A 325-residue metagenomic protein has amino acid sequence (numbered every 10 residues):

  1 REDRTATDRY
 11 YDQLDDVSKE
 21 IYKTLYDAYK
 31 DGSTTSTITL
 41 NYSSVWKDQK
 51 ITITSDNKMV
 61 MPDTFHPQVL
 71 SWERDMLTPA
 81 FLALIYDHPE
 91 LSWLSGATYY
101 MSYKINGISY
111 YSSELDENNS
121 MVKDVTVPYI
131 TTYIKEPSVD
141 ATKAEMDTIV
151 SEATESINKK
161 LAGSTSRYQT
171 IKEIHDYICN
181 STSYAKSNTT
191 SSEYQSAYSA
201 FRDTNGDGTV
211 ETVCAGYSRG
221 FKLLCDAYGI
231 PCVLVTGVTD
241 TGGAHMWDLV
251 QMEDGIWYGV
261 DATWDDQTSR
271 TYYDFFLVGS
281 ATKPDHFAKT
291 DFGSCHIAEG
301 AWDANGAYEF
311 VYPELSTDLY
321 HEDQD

Functional and structural regions predicted by a protein language model:
R1-S166, F287-D325: N-terminal accessory/pre-domain segments preceding catalytic cores
D15, P89, S196, V278-G279: Helix N-terminus capping/helix-initiation residues
P89, V210-V213, Y217: Secondary-structure capping and boundary motifs in well-ordered enzyme cores
D116, N205, T239, M252 (+1 more regions): Acidic surface patches and DE-rich sequence motifs
S120-P128, V210-E211, I256-A262: Short, well-ordered strand-loop elements centered on a beta-strand within folded domains, enriched for acidic residues
V139-G206: Secondary-structure boundary elements
A185-Y198, E211, C232-G242: Catalytic cysteine-centered active-site loop
A215-H286: Hydrophobic/aromatic-rich core segments of domains that either
